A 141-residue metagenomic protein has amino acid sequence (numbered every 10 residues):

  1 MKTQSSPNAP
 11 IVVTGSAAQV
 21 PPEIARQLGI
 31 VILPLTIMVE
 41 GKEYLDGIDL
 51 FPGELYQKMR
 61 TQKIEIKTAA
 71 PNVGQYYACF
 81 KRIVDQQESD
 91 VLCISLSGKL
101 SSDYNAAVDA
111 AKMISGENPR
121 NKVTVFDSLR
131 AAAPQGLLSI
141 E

Functional and structural regions predicted by a protein language model:
Q4-S6, A78-V91: Glycine-rich phosphate/diphosphate-binding loops that line cofactor/substrate pockets in enzymes
N8-A9, Q27-I30, N118-K122: A short helix-to-beta-strand connector/capping loop
I11-Q75: N-terminal glycine-rich anion-binding loop in soluble enzyme alpha/beta folds
A17-A18, L96, S128-A131: Short, ordered loop/turn segments at secondary-structure junctions
Q19-V20, L100-S102: Short, active-site-adjacent cap segments at secondary-structure transitions
L50, E54, P71-A78, S102-N105 (+1 more regions): Conserved active-site and cofactor/substrate-binding residues in soluble primary-metabolism enzymes
D90-G98, T124-D127: Short glycine-rich or small-residue beta-strand-to-loop segments that form or flank ligand, phosphate, metal/Fe-S
S102-E141: Active-site histidine-anchored catalytic micro-motif
